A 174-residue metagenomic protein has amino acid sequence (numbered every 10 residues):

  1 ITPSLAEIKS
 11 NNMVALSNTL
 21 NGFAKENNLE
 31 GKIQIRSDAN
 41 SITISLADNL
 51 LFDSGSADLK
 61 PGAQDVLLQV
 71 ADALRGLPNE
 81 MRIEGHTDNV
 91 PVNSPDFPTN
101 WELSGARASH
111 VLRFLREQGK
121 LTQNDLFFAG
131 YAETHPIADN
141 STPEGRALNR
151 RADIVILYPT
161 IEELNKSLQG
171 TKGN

Functional and structural regions predicted by a protein language model:
I1-D48, E163-N174: Juxtamembrane linker/hinge segments adjacent to a transmembrane helix in small membrane proteins
L16, S45, L51-V66, H86-N174: Periplasmic OmpA-like peptidoglycan-binding domain that tethers envelope proteins to the cell wall
T19, F23-N27, V70-A73, L77-E80 (+1 more regions): Structured segments of extracytoplasmic/periplasmic soluble domains in secreted or envelope-associated proteins
E26, S37, L74, G119-L121 (+1 more regions): Generic structural signal for beta-strand residues in well-ordered domains
L29-D38, N79-G85, D125-F127: Short beta-strand elements
G31-K32, V70, S141: Generic recognition of flexible, low-complexity loop/linker segments
N40-I42, N79, E133: Beta-strand-connecting loop/turn residues
A73-N93: A short, charged
